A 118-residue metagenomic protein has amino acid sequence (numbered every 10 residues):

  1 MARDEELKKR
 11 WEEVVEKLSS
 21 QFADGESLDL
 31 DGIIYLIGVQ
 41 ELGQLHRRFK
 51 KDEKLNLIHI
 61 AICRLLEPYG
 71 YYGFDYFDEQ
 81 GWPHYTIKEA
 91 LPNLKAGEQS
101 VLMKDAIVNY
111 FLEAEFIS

Functional and structural regions predicted by a protein language model:
M1-A23, L112, S118: Long, acidic, intrinsically disordered low-complexity segments
R3-W11, A23-E26, L55, P92 (+2 more regions): Intrinsic-disorder-associated interaction segments
E16, D31, C63: Short glycine-/small-residue-rich flexible loop motifs, especially phosphate/cofactor-binding loops
A23-K51, I58: N-terminal interaction modules that seed assembly of large macromolecular complexes
G43, R64-Y72, N109, E113: Amphipathic alpha-helical interaction surfaces
F49-Q99: Amphipathic protein-protein interaction modules
A90-S118: Helix-rich interaction surfaces within compact, conserved domain-sized segments that mediate assembly or partner
